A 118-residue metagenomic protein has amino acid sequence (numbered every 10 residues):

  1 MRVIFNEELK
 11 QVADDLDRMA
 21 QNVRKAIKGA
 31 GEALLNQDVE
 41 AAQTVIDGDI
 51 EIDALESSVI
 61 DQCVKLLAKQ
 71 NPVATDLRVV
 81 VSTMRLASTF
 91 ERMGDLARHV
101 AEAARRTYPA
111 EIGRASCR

Functional and structural regions predicted by a protein language model:
M1-R118: Cytosolic, long alpha-helical scaffolding segments
